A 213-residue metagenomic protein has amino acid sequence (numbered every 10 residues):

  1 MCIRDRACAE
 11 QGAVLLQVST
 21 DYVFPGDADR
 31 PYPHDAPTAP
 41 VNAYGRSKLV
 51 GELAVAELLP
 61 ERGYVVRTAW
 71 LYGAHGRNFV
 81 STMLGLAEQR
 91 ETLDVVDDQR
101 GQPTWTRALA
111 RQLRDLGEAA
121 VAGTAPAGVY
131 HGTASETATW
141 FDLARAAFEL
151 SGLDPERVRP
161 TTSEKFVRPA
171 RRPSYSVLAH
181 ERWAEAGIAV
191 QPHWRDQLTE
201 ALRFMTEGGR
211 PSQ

Functional and structural regions predicted by a protein language model:
M1-I3: Short, small-residue-biased leader/transition segments that mark boundaries at the very start of proteins
E10, V14, V23-V66, W70-L71: Catalytic helix-loop patch of NAD(P)-dependent Rossmann-fold dehydrogenases
L53-G101, R107-D115: NAD(P)-dependent short-chain dehydrogenase/reductase
M83, L113-G117, A144-A147, L198-M205: Hydrophobic "lid"/C-terminal helical patch of Rossmann-like NAD(P)-dependent dehydrogenase/epimerase domains
L109, L113, G132, L143 (+2 more regions): Non-catalytic, hydrophobic alpha-helical segments
Q112, A119-A170, G209-R210: Mid/C-terminal beta-alpha module of Rossmann-like enzyme folds, strongest in SDR-family dehydrogenases/epimerases
E164-E185, L198: A hydrophobic C-terminal alpha-helical subdomain
A184, H193-Q213: Amphipathic terminal alpha-helices
